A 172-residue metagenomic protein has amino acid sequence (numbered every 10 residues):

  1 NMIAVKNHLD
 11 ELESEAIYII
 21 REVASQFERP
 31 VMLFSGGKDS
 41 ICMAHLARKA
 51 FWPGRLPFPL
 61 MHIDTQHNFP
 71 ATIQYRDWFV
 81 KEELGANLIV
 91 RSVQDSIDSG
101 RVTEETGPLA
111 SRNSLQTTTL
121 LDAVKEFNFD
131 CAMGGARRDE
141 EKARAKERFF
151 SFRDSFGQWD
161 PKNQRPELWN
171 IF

Functional and structural regions predicted by a protein language model:
N1-F172: Nucleotide-activated chemistry modules centered on ATP-dependent adenylation/adenylyltransferase
